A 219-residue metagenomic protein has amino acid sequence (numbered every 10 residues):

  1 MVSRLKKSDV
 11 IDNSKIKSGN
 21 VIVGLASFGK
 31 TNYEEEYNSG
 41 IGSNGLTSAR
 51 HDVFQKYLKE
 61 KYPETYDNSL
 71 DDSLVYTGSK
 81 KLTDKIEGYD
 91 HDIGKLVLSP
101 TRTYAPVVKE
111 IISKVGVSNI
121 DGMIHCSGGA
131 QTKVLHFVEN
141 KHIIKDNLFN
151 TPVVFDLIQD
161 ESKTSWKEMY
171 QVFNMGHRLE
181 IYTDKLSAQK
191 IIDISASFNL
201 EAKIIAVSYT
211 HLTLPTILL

Functional and structural regions predicted by a protein language model:
M1-L212: Helix-biased detector of long, well-ordered alpha-helical tracts
H211, T216-L219: Single conserved hydrophobic/aromatic residue that forms the stacking wall/gate of nucleotide- or nucleobase-binding
